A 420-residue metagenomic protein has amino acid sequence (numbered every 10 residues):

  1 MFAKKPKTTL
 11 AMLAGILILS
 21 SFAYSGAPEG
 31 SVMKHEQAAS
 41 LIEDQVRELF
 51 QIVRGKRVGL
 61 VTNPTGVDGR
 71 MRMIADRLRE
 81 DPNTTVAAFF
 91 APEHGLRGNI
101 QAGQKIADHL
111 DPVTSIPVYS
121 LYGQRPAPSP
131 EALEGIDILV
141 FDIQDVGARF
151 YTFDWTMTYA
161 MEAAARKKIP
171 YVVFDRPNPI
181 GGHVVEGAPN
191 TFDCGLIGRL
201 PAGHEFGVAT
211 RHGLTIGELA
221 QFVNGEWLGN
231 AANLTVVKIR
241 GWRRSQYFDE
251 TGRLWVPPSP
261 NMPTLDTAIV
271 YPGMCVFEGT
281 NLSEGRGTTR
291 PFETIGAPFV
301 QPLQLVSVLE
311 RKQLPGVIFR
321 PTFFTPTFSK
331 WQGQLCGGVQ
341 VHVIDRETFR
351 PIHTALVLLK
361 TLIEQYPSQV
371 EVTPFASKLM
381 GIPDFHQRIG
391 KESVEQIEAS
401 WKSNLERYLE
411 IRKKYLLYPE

Functional and structural regions predicted by a protein language model:
A11-S21: Bacterial N-terminal signal peptides
T85-H94, F174: Short internal beta-strands
G98-A102, V172-I197: Glycine-rich, charge-decorated loop segments at or immediately adjacent to ligand/cofactor-binding or catalytic sites
K105-I136, A148: Glycine-rich oxoanion-binding loops at beta->alpha junctions
D145-M157: Glycine/threonine-rich flexible loop motifs
I197-Y271: Conserved anion/nucleotide-ligand pocket segment
G241-R320: Glycine-rich, aromatic-lined ligand/substrate-binding cores of catalytic and carbohydrate-binding domains
G296-S400: Conserved functional hotspot residues or short segments at active or partner-binding sites across diverse domains
